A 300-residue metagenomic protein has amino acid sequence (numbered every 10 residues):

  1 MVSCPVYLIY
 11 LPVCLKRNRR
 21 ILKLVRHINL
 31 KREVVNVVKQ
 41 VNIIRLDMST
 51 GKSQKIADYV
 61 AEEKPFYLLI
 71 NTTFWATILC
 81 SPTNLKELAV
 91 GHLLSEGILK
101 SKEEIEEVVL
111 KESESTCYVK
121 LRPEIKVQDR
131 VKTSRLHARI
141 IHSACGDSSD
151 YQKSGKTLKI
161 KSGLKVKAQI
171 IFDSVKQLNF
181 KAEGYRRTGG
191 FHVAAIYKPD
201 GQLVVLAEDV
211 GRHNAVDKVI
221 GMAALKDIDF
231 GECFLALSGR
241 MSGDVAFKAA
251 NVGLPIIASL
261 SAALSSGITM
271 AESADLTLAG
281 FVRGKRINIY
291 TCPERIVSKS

Functional and structural regions predicted by a protein language model:
L8-L11, L15, R19-L22, L30: Short hydrophobic targeting helices and cationic amphipathic motifs that mediate membrane/organellar targeting
K31-P199, L203-V205: Intrinsically disordered, low-complexity regions enriched in acidic/Ser/Thr/Pro/Gln residues
H137, K299-S300: Phosphate/diphosphate-binding glycine-rich loops and adjacent basic-rich segments that engage nucleotide
L178-S238: A mid-sequence, solvent-exposed acidic-amphipathic segment
Y197-K198, Y290-C292: Short beta-strand-to-turn element immediately C-terminal to the catalytic PLP-Schiff-base lysine in fold type I
R212-I289, R295-S298: Feature captures the catalytic cores and cofactor-binding loops of soluble hydro-lyases/lyases that act on carboxylate
